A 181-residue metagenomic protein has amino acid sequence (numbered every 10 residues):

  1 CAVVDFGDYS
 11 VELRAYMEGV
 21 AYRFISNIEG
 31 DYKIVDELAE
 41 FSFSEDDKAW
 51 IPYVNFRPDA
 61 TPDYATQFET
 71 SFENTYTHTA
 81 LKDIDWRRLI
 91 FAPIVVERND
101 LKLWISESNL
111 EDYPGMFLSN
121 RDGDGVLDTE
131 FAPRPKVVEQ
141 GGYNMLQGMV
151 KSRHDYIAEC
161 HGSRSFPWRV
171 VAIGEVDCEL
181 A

Functional and structural regions predicted by a protein language model:
C1-A181: N-terminal accessory beta-strand-rich subdomains and adjacent acidic, glycine-rich linkers that precede catalytic cores
